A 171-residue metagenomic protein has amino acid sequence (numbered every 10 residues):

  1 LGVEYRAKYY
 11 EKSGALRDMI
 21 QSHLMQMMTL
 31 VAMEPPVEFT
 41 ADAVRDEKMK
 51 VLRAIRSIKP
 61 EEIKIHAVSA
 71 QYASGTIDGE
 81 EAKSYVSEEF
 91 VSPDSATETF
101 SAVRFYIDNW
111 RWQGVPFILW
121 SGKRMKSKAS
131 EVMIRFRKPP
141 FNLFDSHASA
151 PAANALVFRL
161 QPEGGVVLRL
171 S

Functional and structural regions predicted by a protein language model:
L1-S171: Secretory/organelle targeting and membrane-embedding segments
